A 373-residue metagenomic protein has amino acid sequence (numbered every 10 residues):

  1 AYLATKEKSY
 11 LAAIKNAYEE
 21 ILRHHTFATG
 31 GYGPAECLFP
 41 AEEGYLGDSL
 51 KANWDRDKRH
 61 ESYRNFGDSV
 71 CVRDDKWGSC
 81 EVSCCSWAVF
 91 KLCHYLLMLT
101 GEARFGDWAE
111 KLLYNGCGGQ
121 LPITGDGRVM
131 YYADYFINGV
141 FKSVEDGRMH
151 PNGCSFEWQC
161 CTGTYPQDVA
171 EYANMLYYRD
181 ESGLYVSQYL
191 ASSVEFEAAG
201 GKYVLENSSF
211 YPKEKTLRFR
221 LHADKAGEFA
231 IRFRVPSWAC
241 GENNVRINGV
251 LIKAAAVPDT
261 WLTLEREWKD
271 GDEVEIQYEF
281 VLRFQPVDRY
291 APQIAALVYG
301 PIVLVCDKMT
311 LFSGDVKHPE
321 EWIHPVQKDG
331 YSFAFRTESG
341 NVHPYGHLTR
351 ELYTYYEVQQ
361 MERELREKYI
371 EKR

Functional and structural regions predicted by a protein language model:
A1, I14-A17, I21, A28 (+3 more regions): Alpha-helical solenoid scaffolds that mediate protein-protein interactions, centered on TPR/SEL1-like repeats but also
A1-K8, R73, W77, W87-G101 (+2 more regions): Well-ordered alpha-helical scaffold segments within catalytic/enzyme domains
K6-L22, E102-N115: Extended, well-ordered alpha-helical scaffold segments
I14, G106-H222, V257, R266-K269 (+1 more regions): C-terminal beta-rich recognition modules with glycine/proline-rich loops and embedded aromatic residues
G31-V82, G125-F156: Carbohydrate-binding/catalytic loop surfaces
C80-A88, T164: Aromatic- and histidine-enriched alpha-helix N-cap/loop-to-helix transition segments that scaffold the rims
A226-I247: Beta-strand-rich binding/interaction modules
R246-K253, G300: Short strand-turn-strand beta-turns centered on an Asx-Gly dipeptide
